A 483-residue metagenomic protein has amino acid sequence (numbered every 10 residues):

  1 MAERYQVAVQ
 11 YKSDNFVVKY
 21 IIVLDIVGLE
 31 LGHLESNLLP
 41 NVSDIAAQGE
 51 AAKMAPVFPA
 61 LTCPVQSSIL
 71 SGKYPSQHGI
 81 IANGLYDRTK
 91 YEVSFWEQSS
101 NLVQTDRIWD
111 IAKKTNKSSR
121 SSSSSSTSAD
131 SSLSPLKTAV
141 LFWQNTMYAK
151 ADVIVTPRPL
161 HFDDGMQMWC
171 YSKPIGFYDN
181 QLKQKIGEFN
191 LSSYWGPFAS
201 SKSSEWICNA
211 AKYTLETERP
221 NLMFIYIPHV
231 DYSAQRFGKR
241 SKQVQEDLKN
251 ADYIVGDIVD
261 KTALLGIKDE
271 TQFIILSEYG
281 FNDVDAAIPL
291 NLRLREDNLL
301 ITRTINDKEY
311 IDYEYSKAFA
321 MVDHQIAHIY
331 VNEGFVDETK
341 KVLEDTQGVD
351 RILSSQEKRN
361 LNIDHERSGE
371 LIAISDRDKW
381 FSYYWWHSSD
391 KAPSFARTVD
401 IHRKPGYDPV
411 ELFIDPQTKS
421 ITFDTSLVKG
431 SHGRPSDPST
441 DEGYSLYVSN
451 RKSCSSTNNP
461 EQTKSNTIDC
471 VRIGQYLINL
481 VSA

Functional and structural regions predicted by a protein language model:
A2-A51: Active-site-proximal N-terminal segment of extracellular/periplasmic enzymes that hydrolyze or transfer
R4, K73-G238, N250, F319-M321 (+6 more regions): His/Asp/Glu-rich, glycine-adjacent segments that coordinate divalent cations and/or stabilize oxyanion chemistry on
I22-V23, N41, K249-R295, L299-L300 (+2 more regions): Metal-dependent active-site segment of extracytoplasmic phospho-/sulfohydrolases and closely related
V23, L222-Y226, I274, V448: Structural motif
L24-I26, A47-A52, T62-V65, G84-E97 (+2 more regions): Glycine-/proline-rich flexible loop or hinge segments
G32-Q77, A139: Short, structured active-site-proximal loop/turn typified by the sulfatase FGly-forming signature C/S-X-P-X-R
P40-N41, I154-R158, G238-K242, A287-L294 (+1 more regions): Short secondary-structure boundary/capping segments
I311-Y476, L480: Active-site neighborhoods of enzymes that stabilize oxyanions during catalysis
